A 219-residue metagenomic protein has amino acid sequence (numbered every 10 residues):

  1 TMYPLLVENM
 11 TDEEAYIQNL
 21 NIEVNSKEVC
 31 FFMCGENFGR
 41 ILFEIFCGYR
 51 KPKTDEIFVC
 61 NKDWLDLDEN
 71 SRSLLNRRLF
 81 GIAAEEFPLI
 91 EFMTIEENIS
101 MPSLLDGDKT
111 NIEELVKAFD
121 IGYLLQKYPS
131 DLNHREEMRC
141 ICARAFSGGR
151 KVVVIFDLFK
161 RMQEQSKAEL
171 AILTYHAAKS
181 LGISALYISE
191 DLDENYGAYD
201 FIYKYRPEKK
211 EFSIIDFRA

Functional and structural regions predicted by a protein language model:
F46-G48: Helix-to-loop junction immediately C-terminal to a conserved catalytic motif
W64-G81: ABC ATPase NBD coupling module
E86, E91-G107, N111: Q-loop/switch helix immediately C-terminal to the Walker
K109-L125: Conserved ABC ATPase "signature" region
Y128-E137: Conserved ABC ATPase signature
C142-A143: Hydrophobic anchor residue at the start of the ABC signature
G149-K151, E164-N195: Conserved catalytic loops of ABC-family nucleotide-binding domains
